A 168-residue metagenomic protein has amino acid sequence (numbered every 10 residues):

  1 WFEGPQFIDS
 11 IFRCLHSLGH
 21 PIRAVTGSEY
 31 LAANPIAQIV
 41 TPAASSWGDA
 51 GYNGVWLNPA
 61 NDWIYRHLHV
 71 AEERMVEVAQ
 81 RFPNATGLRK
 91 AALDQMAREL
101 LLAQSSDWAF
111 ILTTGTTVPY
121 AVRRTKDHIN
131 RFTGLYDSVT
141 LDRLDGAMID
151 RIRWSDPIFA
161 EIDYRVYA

Functional and structural regions predicted by a protein language model:
W1-A168: Active-site and substrate-binding clefts of carbohydrate-active enzymes
